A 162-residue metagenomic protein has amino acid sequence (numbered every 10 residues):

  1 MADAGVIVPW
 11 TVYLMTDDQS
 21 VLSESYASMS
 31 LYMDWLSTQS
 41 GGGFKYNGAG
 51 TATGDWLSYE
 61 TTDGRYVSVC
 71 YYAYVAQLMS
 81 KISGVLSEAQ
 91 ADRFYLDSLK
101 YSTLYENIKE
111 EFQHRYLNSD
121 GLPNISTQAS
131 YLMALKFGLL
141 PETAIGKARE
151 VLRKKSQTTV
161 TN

Functional and structural regions predicted by a protein language model:
M1-N162: Active-site core of glycosidic bond-cleaving carbohydrate-active enzymes
